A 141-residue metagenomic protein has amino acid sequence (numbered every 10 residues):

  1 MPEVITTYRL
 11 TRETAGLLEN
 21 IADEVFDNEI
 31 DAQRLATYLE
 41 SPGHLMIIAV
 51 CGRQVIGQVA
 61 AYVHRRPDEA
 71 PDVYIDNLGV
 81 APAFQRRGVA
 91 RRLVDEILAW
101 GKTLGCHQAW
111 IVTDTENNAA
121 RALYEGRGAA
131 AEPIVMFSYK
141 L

Functional and structural regions predicted by a protein language model:
E3-A70, D76, V94-E96, A131 (+1 more regions): Acetyl-CoA-dependent GNAT
E29, R87, N118: Loop/helix-junction capping segments adjacent to catalytic residues or to phosphate/diphosphate-binding pockets
V80, R86-A99, A122-G126: Conserved acetyl-CoA-binding loop-helix of GNAT-fold acetyltransferases
A81, D114: Residue-level recognition of the GNAT/N-acetyltransferase active site
R91, H107, T115-L141: Conserved active-site alpha-helix within GNAT-family acetyltransferase domains
G101-T113: Conserved GNAT acetyl-CoA-binding A-motif
